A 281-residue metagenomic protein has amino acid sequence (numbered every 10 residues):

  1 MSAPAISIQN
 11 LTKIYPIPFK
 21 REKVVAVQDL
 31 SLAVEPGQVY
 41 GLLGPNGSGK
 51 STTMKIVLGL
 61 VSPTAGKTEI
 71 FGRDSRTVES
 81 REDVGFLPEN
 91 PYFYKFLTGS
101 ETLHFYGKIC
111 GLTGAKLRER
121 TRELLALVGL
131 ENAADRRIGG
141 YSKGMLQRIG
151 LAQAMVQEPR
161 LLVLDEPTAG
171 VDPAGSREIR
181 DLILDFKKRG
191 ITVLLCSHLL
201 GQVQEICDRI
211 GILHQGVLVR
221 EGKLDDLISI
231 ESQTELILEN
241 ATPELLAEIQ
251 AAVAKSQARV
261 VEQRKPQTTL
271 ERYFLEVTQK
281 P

Functional and structural regions predicted by a protein language model:
M1, F19-R21, L236, P243: Generic structural hydrophobic/aromatic packing signal, biased to beta-strands
A3-I6, K13-L195, L200-D208, I212-H214 (+1 more regions): ABC transporter nucleotide-binding domains
Q9, F71, R264-P266: Solvent-exposed beta-strand sheet faces enriched in polar/charged residues
L224-P281: Short, charged/small-residue-rich alpha-helical element at the C-terminal edge of ABC transporter nucleotide-binding
